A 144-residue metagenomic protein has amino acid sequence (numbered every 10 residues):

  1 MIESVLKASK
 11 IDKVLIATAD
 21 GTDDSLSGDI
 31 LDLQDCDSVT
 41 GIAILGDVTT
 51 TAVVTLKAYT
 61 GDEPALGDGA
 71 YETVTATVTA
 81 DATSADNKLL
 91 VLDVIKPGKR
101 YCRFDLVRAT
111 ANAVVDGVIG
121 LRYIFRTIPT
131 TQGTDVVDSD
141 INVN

Functional and structural regions predicted by a protein language model:
M1-N144: Surface-exposed, low-hydrophobicity beta-strand/loop segments enriched in small/polar/acidic residues
